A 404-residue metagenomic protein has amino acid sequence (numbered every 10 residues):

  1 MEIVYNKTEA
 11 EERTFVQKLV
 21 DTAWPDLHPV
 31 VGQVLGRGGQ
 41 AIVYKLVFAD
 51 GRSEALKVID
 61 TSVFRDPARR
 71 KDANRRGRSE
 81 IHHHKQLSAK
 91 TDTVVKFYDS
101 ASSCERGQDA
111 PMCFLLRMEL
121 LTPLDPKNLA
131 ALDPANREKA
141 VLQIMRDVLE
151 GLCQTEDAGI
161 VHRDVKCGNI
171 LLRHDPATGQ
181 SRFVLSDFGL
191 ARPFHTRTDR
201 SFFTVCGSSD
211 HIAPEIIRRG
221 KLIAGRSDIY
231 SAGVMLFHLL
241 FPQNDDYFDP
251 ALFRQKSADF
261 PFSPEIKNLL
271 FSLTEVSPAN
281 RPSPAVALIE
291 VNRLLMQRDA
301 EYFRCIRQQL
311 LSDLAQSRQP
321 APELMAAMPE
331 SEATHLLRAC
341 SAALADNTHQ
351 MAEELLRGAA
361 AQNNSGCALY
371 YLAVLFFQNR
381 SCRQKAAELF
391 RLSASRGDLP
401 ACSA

Functional and structural regions predicted by a protein language model:
M1-P25: Juxta-kinase regulatory segment immediately upstream of eukaryotic protein kinase catalytic domains
G32-G38, V43: Protein kinase glycine-rich loop
K96-M112: Short beta-strand micro-motifs within the conserved protein kinase catalytic domain, predominantly in the N-lobe
Q108-L124: Conserved short submotifs of the Hanks-type protein kinase catalytic core that shape the nucleotide-binding pocket
I144-M145: Activation segment signature within eukaryotic-like protein kinase domains
E156-R173: Catalytic-loop of the protein kinase fold
S201-I216: Conserved activation segment of eukaryotic-like protein kinases, specifically the C-terminal portion of the activation
E215-R226: Conserved end of the kinase activation segment
